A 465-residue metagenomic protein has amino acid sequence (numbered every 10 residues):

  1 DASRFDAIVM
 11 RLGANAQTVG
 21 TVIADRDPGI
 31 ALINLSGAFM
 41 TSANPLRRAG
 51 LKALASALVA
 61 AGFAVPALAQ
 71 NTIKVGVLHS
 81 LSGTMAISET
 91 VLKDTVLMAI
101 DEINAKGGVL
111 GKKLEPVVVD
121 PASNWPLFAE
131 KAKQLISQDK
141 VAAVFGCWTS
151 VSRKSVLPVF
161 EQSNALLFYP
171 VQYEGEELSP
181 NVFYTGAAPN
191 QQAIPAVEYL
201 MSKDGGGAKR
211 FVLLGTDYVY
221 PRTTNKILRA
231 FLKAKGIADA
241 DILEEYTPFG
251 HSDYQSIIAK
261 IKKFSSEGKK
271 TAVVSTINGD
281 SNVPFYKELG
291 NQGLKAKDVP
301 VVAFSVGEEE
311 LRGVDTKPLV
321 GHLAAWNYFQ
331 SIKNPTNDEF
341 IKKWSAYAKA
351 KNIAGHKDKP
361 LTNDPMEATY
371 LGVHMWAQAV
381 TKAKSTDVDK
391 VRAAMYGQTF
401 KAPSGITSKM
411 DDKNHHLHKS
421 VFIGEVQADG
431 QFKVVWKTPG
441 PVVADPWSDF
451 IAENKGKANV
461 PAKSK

Functional and structural regions predicted by a protein language model:
I8, L135-W148, F168-P170, R210-G215 (+5 more regions): Periplasmic-binding protein-like
P45-L51, A55: N-terminal export leaders
Q70, D94-P116, G206, A234-D239: Signal peptide-proximal N-terminal region of secreted/periplasmic/extracellular or secretory-lumen proteins
I73, T399-K465: Solvent-exposed, acidic/polar segments of extracytosolic/periplasmic ligand-binding ectodomains
G76-T95, V119-P126, W148-V151, T216-R222 (+2 more regions): Extracytoplasmic "Venus flytrap"
I87-D94, K106-E176, T185, Y246-Q255 (+1 more regions): Beta-alpha junction/loop-to-helix N-cap segments that form part of ligand/metal-binding clefts
L127-E130, E174, N181-Q292, P335 (+1 more regions): Extracellular/periplasmic Venus flytrap/periplasmic-binding protein
L289-Y370, T381-T386, T438-K463: Extracellular/periplasmic periplasmic-binding protein-like sensory domains
